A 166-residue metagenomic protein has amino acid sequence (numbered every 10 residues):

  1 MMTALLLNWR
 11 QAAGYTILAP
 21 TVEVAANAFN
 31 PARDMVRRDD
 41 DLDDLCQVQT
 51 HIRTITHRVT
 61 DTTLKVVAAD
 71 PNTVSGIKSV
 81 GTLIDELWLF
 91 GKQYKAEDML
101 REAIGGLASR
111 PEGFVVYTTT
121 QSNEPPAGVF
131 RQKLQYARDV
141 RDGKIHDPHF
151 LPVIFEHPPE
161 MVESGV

Functional and structural regions predicted by a protein language model:
M1-V166: Phosphate/NTP-binding elements of NTP-utilizing enzymes
